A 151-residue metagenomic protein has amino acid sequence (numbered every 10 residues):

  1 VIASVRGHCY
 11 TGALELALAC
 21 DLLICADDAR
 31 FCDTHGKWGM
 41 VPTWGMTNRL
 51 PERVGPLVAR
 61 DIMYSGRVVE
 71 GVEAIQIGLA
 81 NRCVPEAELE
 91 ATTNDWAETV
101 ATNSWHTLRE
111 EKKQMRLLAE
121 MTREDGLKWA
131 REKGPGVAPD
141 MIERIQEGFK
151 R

Functional and structural regions predicted by a protein language model:
V1-W105: Crotonase-fold acyl-CoA enzyme core
G66-V72, A87, A91, D95-R151: C-terminal alpha-helix plus adjacent terminal tail
